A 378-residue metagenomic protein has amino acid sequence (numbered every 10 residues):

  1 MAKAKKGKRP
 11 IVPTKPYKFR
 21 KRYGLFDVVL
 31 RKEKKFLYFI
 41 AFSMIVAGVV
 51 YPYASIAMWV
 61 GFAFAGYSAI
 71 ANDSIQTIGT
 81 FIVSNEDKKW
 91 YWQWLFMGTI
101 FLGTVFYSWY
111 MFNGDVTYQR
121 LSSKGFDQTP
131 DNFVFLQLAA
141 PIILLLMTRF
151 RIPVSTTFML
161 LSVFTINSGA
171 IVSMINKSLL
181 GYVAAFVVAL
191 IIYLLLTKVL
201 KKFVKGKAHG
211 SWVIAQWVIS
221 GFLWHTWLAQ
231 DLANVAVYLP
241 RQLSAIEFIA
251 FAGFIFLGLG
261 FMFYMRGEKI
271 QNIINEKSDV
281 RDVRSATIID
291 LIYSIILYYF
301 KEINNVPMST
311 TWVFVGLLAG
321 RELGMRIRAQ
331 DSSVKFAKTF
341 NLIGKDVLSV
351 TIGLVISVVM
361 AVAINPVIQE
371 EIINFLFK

Functional and structural regions predicted by a protein language model:
A2-K378: Multi-pass alpha-helical transmembrane bundle typical of ion/small-solute transporters and intramembrane aspartyl
